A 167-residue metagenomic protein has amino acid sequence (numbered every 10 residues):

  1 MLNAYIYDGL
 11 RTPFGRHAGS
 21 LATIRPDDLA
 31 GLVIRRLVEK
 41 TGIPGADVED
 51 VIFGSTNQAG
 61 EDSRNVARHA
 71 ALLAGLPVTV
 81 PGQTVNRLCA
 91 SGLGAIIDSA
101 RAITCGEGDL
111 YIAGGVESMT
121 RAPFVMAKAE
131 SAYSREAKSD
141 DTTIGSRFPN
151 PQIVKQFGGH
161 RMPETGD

Functional and structural regions predicted by a protein language model:
M1-L2, R16-D47, G60-V66, A71-D167: Acyl-thioester C-C bond-transforming condensing/cleaving domain
N3-D8: Conserved PLP-binding active-site segment in aminotransferase class I/II-type PLP enzymes
G9-F14: Short polar catalytic/cofactor-binding loops
D47-G54: Short glycine-rich phosphate-binding loop at a beta-alpha junction
